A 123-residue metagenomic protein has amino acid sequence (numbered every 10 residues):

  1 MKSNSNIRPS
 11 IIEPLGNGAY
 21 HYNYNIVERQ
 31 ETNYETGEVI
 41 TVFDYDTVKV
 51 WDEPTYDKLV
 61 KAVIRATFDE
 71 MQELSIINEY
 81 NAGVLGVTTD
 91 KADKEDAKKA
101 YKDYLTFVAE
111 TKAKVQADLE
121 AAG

Functional and structural regions predicted by a protein language model:
K2-G123: A preference for well-ordered globular domain cores that mediate specific macromolecular interactions or catalysis
